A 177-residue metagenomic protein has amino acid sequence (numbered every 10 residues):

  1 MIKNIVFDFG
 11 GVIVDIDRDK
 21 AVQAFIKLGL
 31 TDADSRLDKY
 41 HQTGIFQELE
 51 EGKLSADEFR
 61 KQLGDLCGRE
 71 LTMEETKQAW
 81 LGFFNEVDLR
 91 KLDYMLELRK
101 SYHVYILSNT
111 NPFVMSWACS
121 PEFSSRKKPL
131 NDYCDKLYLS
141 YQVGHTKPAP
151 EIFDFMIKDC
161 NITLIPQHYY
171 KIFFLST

Functional and structural regions predicted by a protein language model:
M1, L98-S101, C160-P166: Glycine-rich phosphate-binding loop signature in dinucleotide/nucleotide-binding domains
I2-L89, K100, N111-W117, L139: N-terminal helical cap/lid subdomain that shapes the substrate entry/recognition surface in HAD-like hydrolases
I45-L49, M95, C134: Generic hydrophobic alpha-helical segments
R90-S101, Y133: Catalytic-core regions built around general acid/base machinery
H103-Y105, K136, H168: A structural signal for isolated positions on well-ordered beta-strands in alpha/beta enzyme cores
P112-P166: Substrate-recognition "cap/lid" segment bordering the active-site pocket of phosphatases
I152, Q167-T177: Acidic, divalent-metal-coordinating active-site segment for phosphoryl/phosphodiester hydrolysis, typified by short
